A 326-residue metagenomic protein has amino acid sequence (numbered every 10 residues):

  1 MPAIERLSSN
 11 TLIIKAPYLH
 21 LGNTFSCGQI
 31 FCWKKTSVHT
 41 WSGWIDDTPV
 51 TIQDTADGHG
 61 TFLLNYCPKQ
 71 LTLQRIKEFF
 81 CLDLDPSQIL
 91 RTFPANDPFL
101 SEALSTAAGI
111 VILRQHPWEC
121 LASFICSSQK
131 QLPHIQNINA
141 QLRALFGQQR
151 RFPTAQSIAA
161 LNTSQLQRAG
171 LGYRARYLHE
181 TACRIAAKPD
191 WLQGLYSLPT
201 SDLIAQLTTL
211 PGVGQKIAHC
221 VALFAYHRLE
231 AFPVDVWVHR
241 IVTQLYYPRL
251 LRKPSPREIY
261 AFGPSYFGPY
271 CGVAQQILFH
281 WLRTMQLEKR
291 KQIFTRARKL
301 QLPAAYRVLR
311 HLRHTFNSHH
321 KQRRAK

Functional and structural regions predicted by a protein language model:
M1-K326: HhH-family (HhH-GPD) DNA N-glycosylase catalytic core used in base-excision repair
